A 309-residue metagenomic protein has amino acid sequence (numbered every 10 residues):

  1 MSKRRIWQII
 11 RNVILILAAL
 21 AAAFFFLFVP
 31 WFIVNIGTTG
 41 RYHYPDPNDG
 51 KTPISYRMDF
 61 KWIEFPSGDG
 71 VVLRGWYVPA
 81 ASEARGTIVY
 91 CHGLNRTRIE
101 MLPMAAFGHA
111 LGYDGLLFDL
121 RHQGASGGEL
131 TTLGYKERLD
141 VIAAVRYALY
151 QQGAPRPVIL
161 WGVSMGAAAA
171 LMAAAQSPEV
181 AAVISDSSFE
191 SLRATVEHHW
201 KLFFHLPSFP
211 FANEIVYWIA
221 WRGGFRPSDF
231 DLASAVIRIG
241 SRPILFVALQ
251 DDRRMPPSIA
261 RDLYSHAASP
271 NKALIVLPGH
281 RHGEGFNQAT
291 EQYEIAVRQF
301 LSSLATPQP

Functional and structural regions predicted by a protein language model:
V13-P66: An N-terminal hydrophobic leader/cap segment in hydrolases
L94-F107, L120: The serine-hydrolase catalytic nucleophile loop
G108-G127: Conserved alpha/beta-hydrolase
T131-Q152: Alpha/beta-hydrolase active-site loop
M172-F225, S234-I237: Hydrolase active-site cap/lid region
I239-G240, L245-A248: Short beta-strand/loop motif that positions the catalytic acidic residue of the alpha/beta-hydrolase fold
R253-I259: Conserved alpha/beta-hydrolase "acid-adjacent" motif
H280-T290: Catalytic histidine-centered segment of alpha/beta-hydrolase-like enzymes
